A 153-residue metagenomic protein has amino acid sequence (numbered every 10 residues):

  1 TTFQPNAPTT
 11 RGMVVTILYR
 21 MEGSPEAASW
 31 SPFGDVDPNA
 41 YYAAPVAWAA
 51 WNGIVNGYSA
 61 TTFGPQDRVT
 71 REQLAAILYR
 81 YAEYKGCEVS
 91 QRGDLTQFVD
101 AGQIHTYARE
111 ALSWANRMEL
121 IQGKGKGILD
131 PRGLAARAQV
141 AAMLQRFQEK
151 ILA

Functional and structural regions predicted by a protein language model:
T1-P45, N52-E72, L78-R109, Q122-A135 (+1 more regions): Feature responds to low-complexity, polar/acidic, surface-exposed segments characteristic of secreted/exported proteins
L112: Catalytic cores of secreted/periplasmic or lumenal enzymes
V140-A142: Short, structured beta-strand segments at or near domain termini in extracellular proteins/domains
